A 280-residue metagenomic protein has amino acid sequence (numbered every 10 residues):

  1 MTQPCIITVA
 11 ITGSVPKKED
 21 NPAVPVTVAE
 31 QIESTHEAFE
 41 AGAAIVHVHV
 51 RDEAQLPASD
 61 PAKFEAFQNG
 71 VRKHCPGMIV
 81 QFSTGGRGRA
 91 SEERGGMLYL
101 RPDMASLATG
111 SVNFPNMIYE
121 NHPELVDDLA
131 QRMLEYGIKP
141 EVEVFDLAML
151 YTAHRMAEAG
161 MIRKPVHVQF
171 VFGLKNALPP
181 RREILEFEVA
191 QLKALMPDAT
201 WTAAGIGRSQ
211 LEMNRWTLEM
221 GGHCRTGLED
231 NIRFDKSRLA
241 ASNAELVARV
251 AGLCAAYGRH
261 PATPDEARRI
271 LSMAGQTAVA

Functional and structural regions predicted by a protein language model:
M1-A23, S106-N113: N-terminal small/glycine-rich loop or linker at the start of catalytic domains across soluble metabolic enzymes
Q3, V9, L56-F82, D128-E135 (+2 more regions): Alpha-helix-loop-beta-strand connector modules within alpha/beta enzyme cores
V9, V28, I32-S34, E40 (+1 more regions): Histidine-centered catalytic micro-motifs
E19, A44-A66, F114, V171-F172 (+2 more regions): Glycine-rich, proline-tolerant flexible connector loops at the mouths of alpha/beta enzymes
V28-E30, A58-N121: Active-site beta->alpha loop and helix N-cap motifs at the rims of alpha/beta catalytic domains
Q31, A38, H49, A105 (+4 more regions): Conserved, mostly hydrophobic/aromatic
M104-E229, A240: Catalytic alpha/beta core domains of metabolic enzymes, predominantly
A248, G252-A280: Mid-to-C-terminal alpha-helical segments outside catalytic/metal-binding sites
